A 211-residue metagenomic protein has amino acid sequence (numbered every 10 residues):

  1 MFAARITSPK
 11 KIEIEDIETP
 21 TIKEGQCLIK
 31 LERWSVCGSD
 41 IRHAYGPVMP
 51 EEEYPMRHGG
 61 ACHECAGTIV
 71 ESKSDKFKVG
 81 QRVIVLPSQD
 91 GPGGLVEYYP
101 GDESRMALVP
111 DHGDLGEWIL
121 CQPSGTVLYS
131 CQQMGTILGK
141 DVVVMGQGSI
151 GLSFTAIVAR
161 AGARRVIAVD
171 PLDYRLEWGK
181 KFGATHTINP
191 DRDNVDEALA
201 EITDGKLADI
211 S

Functional and structural regions predicted by a protein language model:
F2, E15, Q81, V96-E97: Extracytoplasmic/periplasmic beta-strand context in beta-sandwich domains, especially the cupredoxin/COX2 CuA-binding
F2, Q26-L28, D141: Residues that mark the start of a beta-strand
A4-I12: Extracellular beta-rich ligand/substrate-recognition surface
P20-S35, V48-Q89, H112: Glycine-rich beta-strand-centered segment in the early N-terminal region that forms part of a ligand/cofactor-binding
S39-Y45: Cytochrome P450 core scaffold surrounding the K-helix E-X-X-R motif and the conserved "meander" helix-loop region
H63-E64, V83-M145: NAD(P)H dinucleotide-binding glycine-rich loop of Rossmann-like/cofactor-binding domains, especially the beta1-alpha1
E117-R192, E197, I210: Mid-domain Rossmann-like dinucleotide-binding core that forms the NAD(H)/NADP(H) cofactor-binding site
I202-I210: A glycine-rich helix->loop->beta "capping" turn within Rossmann-like NAD(P)(H)-dependent oxidoreductase domains
